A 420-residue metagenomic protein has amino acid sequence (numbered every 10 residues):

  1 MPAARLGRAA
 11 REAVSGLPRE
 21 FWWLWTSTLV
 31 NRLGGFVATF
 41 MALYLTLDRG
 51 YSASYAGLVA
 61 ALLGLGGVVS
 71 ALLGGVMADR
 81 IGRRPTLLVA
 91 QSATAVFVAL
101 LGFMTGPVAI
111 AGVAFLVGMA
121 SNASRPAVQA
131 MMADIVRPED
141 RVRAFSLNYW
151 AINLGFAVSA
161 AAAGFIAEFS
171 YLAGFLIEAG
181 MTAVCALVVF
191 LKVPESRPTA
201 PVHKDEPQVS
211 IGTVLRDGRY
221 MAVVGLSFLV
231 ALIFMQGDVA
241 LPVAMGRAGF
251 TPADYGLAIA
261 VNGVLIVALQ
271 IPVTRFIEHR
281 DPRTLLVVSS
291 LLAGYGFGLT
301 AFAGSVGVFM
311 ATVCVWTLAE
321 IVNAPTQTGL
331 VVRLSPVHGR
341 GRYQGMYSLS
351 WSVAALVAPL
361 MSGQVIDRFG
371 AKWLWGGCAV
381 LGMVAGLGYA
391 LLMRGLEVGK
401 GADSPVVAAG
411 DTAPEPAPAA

Functional and structural regions predicted by a protein language model:
P2-P18, P194-G225, G410-P416: Juxtamembrane intracellular "pre-TM" segments in multi-pass secondary transporters
L17-G64, Y220-L226, V230-A258: Helix-loop boundary and gating motifs at the non-cytosolic
F36, G64-L72, F156-A157, G263-I271 (+1 more regions): Residue-level signature of mid-helix packing/kink "hotspots" within the transmembrane helices of 12-pass Major
V68-T105: Conserved MFS/SLC helix-loop-helix module at the cytosolic interface between two early adjacent transmembrane helices
S70-G82, L269-P282, I366: Helix-to-loop junctions at the C-terminal end of transmembrane segments in multipass secondary transporters
P85-A99, T284-L299: Structural signature of the two symmetry-related core transmembrane helices
V113-I152: Cytoplasmic helix-loop-helix junction between adjacent transmembrane helices in 12-TM secondary transporters
N148-F190: Helix-loop-helix hairpin linking two adjacent transmembrane segments in secondary transporters
